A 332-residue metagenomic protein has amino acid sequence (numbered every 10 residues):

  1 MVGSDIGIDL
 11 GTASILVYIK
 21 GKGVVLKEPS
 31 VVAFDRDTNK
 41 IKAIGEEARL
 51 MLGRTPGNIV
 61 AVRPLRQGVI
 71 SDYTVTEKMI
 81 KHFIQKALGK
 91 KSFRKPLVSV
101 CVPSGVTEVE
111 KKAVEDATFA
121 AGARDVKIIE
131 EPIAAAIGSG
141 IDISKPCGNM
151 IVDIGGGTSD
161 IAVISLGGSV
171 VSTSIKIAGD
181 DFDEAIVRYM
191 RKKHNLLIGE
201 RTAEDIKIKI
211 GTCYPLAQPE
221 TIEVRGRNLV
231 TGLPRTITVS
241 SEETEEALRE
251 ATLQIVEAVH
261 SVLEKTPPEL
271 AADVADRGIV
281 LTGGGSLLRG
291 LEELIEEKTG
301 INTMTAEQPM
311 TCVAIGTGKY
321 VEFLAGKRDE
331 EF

Functional and structural regions predicted by a protein language model:
M1-I154, A162-V280, S286-F332: Nucleotide/phosphate-binding catalytic cleft detector across ATP-hydrolyzing and phosphate-transferring enzymes
